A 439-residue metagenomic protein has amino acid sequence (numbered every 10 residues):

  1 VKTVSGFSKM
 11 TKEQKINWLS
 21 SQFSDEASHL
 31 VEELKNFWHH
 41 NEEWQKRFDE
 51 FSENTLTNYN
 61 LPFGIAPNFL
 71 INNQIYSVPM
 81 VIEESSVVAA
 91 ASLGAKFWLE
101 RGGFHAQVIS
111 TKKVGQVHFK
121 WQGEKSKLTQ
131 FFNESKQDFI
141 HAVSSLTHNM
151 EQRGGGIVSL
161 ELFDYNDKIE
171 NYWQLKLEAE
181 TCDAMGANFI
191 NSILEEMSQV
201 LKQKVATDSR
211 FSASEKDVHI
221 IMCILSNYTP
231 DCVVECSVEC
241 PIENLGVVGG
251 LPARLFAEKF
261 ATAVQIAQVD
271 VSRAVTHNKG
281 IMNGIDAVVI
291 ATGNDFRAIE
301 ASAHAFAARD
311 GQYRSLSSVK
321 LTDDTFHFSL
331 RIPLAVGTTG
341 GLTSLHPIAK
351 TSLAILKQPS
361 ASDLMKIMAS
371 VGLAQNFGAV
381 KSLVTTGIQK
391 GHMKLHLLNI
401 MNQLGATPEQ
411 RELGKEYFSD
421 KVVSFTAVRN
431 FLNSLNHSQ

Functional and structural regions predicted by a protein language model:
V1-Y76, M80, E84, F104-K112 (+3 more regions): Acidic/polar, glycine-rich intrinsically disordered N-terminal extensions of enzymes
F48-E53, T57-E170, Q174-E180: Small-residue-rich
E50, N58-L61, E170-L177, L255-S272 (+1 more regions): Short, hydrophobic/aliphatic alpha-helical segments
P62-A90, T181-I190, Q268-N294, G372-K381 (+1 more regions): Conserved phosphate/anionic-ligand binding catalytic regions in large, soluble enzymes, centered on
R101-Q137, A307-A369, Q375: A structural-propensity feature for long, helix-poor, extended segments
G103-I109, L146-S159, K204-N227, F296-S302 (+5 more regions): Flexible, glycine/charged-enriched surface loops at secondary-structure junctions
I190-K204, S209-I348: Glycine-rich anion/phosphate-binding loop at the beta-strand->alpha-helix junction
F326-H327, P333-Q439: Catalytic-core signal marking the mid-to-C-terminal active-site face
